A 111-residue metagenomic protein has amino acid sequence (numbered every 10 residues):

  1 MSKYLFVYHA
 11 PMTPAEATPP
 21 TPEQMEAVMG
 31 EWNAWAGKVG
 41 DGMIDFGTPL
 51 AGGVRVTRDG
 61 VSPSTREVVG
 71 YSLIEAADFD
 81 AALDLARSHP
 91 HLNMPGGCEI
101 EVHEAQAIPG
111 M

Functional and structural regions predicted by a protein language model:
M1-M111: Conserved, structured core segments of small domains
